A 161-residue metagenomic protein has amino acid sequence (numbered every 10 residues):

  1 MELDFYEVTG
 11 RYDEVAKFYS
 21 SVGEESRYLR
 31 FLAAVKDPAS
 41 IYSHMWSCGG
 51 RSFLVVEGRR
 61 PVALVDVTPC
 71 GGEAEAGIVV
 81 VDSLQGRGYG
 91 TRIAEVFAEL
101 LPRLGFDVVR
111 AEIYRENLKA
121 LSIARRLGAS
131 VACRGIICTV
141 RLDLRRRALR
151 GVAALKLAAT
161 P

Functional and structural regions predicted by a protein language model:
E2-K17: A short beta-loop-alpha structural element at the N-terminal edge of CoA-dependent acyl/N-acetyltransferase catalytic
S21, E25-G77: Acetyl-CoA-dependent GNAT
E57, G77-G86, I113-Y114: A short, internal acetyl-CoA/4′-phosphopantetheine-binding micro-motif in the GNAT/acyltransferase core
V80, G86-R103, S122-R126: Conserved acetyl-CoA-binding loop-helix of GNAT-fold acetyltransferases
L101-I113: Conserved GNAT acetyl-CoA-binding A-motif
A111-L121: Conserved beta-strand-loop-alpha-helix junction that forms the acyl-donor binding cleft
R125-G135: Conserved acetyl-CoA-binding loop of GNAT-fold acetyltransferases
R134-P161: C-terminal "cap" of GNAT-fold acetyltransferases
